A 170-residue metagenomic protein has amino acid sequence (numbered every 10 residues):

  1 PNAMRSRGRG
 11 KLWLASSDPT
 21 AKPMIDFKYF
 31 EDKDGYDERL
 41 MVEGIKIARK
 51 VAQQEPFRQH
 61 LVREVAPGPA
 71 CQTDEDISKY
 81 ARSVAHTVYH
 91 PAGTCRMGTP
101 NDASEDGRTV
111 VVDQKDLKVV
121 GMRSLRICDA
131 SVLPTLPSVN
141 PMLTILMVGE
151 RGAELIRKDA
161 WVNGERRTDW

Functional and structural regions predicted by a protein language model:
P1-T144, G152-W170: FAD-dependent oxidoreductase catalytic-site/capping-region signature
